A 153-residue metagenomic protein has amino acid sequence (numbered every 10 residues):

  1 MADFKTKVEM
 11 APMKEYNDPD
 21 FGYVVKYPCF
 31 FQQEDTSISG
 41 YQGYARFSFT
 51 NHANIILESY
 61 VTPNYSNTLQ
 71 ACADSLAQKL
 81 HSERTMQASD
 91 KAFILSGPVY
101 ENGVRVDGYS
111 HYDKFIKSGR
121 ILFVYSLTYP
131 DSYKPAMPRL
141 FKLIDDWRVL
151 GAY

Functional and structural regions predicted by a protein language model:
M1, G151-Y153: Short, solvent-exposed mixed-charge patches
M1-F4, F115-I116: Short hydrophobic/aromatic-rich motifs at helix boundaries and adjacent loops
D3-S39: N-terminal "mature-domain start" segment
M13-N17, Q32, S110, K134-D146 (+1 more regions): Acidic/histidine-enriched, beta-strand-rich ligand/metal-binding domains
D18, G22, P63-N67, K134-P138: Soluble non-cytosolic domains of exported or imported proteins
V25, C29, D74, Q78 (+1 more regions): Solvent-exposed, polar/charged alpha-helical surfaces in well-ordered, non-transmembrane soluble domains, broadly
Y27, L95, N102, L143 (+1 more regions): Generic low-polarity alpha-helical segments
E34-Y133, Y153: Conserved polar/disulfide-associated segments of primarily extracytoplasmic proteins
